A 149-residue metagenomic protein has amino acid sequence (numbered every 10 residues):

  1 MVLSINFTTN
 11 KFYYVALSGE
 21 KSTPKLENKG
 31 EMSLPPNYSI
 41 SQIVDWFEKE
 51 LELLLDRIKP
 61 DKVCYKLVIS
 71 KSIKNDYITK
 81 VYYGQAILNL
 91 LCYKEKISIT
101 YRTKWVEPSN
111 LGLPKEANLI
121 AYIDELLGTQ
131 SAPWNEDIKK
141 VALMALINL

Functional and structural regions predicted by a protein language model:
M1-V2, T9-L149: Phosphate- and other anionic-substrate recognition elements at nucleic-acid/protein interfaces
